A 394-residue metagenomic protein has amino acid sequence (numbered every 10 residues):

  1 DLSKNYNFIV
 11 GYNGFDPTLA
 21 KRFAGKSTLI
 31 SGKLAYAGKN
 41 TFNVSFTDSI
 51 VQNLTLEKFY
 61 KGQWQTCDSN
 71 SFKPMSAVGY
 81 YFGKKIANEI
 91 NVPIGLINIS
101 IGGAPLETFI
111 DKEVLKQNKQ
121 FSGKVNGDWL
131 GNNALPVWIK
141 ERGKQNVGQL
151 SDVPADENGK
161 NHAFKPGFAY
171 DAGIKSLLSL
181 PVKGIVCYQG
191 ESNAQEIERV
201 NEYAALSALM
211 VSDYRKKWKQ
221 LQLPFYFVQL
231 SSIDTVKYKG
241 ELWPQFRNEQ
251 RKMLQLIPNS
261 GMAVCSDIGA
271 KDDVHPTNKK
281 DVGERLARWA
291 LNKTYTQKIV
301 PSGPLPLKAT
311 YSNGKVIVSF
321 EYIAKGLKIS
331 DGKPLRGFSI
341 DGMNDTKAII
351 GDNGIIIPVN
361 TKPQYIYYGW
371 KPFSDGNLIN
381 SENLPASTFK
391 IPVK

Functional and structural regions predicted by a protein language model:
D1-K4, K39-K394: Cell-envelope and extracellular/periplasmic
L2-T18: Beta-strand/loop nucleic-acid-binding surfaces
P17-K21, S31, T346-K347: Beta-strand-rich interaction surfaces with strong enrichment in secreted/lumenal proteins
R22-F23, F227: Terminal domain-initiation and capping elements
F23-K26, P166: Glycine-rich, flexible loop segments associated with nucleotide phosphate handling
G25-G38: Flexible glycine-rich surface loops and low-complexity tracts that mediate binding to linear polymers
